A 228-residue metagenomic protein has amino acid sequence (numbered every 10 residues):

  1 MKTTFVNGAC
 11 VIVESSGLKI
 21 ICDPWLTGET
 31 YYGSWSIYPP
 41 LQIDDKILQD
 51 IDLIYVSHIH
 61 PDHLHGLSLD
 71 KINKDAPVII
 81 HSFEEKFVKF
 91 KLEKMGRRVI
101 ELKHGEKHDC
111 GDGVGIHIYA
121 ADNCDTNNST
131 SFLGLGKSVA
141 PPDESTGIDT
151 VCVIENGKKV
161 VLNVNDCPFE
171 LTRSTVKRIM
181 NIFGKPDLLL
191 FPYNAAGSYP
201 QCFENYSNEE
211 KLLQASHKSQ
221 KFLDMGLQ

Functional and structural regions predicted by a protein language model:
M1-D44, S145-D166: Conserved beta-strand hairpin/beta-sheet module of binuclear metal-dependent hydrolase folds, prominently
L18-I59, G66-K71, T126-S129, G136-K137 (+1 more regions): Pre-active-site segment of Zn-dependent metallo-hydrolases
I21-D23, D50-L64, I79-F83, L162-P168 (+2 more regions): Active-site neighborhood of phospho(di)ester-bond hydrolases with catalytic His/Asp-centered motifs
E29, I118-L162, G184, L188-E204: Active-site-proximal loop/helix segment associated with metal-binding centers of metalloenzymes
E29, I59-L64, E85-V88, E106-D109 (+4 more regions): Active-site environment of divalent metal-dependent phosphoester hydrolases
P39-K46, V139-P142, E210-K221: A short acidic, glycine-rich active-site loop that binds or catalyzes chemistry on phosphate/adenosine moieties
L41-H108, N123-S129: Active-site HxH/HxHxD metal-binding segment of metal-dependent hydrolases
G147, L171-Q228: Cap/insert and terminal regions of metallo-dependent hydrolase folds
